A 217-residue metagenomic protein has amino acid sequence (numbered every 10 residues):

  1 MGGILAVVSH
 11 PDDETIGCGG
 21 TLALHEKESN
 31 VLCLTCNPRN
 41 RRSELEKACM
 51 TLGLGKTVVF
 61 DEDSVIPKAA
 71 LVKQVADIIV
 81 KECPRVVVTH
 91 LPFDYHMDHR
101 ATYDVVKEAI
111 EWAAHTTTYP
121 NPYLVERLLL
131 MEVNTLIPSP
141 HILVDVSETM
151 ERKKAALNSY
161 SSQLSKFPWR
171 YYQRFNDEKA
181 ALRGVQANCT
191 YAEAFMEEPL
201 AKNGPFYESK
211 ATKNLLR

Functional and structural regions predicted by a protein language model:
M1-E82, T118, N214-L215: Active-site rim/loop-helix segments in enzyme catalytic domains that contact anionic ligands
M1-V7, M50, P67-R217: Metal-dependent de-N-acetylase/amidase catalytic core
